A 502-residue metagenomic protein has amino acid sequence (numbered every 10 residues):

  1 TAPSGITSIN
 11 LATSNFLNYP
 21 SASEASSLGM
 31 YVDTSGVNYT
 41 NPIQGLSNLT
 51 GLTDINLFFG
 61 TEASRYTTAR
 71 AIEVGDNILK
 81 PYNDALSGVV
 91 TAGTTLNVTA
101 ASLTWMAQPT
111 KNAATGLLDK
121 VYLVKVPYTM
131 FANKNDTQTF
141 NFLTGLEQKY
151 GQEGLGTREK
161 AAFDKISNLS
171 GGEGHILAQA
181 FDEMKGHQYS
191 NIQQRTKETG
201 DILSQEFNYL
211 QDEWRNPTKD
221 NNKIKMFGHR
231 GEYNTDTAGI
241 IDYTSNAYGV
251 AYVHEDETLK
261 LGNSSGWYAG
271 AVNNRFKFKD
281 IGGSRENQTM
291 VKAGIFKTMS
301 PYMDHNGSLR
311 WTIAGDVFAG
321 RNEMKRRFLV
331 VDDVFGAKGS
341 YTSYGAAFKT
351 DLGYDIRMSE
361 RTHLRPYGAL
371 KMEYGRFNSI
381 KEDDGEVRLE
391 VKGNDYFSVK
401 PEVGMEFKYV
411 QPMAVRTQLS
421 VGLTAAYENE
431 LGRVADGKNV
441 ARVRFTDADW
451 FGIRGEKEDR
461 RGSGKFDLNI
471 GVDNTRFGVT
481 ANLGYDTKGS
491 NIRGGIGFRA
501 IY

Functional and structural regions predicted by a protein language model:
T1-I9, S14-E24, Y39-G51: Short, T/G/N/S-enriched strand-turn elements that build extracellular solenoid repeat scaffolds
T7-I9, S23-M30, T50-G60, N222 (+2 more regions): Hydrophobic beta-strand segments of well-ordered beta-sheets in folded domains
S26-G29, T34-T40, F58-Y248, E255-E257: Outer-membrane translocation/initiation segment of Type V secreted surface proteins
A162-I356, T480-R499: Outer membrane beta-barrel translocator domains of Type V secretion systems
A238-Y243, K279-R285, E323-T342, R376-F397 (+1 more regions): Solvent-exposed, glycine/polar-rich loop segments of beta-barrel outer-membrane systems
V291-T298, E390-Y502: Outer membrane beta-barrel transmembrane domains
